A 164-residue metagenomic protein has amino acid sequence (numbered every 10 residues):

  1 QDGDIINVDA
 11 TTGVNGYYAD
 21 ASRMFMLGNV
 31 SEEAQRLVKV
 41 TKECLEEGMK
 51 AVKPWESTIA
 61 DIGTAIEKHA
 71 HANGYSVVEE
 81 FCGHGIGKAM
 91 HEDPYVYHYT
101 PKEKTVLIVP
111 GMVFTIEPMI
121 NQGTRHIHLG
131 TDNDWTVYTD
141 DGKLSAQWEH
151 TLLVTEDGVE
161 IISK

Functional and structural regions predicted by a protein language model:
Q1-K164: Active-site neighborhoods and metal-handling regions in enzymes and metal-associated proteins
